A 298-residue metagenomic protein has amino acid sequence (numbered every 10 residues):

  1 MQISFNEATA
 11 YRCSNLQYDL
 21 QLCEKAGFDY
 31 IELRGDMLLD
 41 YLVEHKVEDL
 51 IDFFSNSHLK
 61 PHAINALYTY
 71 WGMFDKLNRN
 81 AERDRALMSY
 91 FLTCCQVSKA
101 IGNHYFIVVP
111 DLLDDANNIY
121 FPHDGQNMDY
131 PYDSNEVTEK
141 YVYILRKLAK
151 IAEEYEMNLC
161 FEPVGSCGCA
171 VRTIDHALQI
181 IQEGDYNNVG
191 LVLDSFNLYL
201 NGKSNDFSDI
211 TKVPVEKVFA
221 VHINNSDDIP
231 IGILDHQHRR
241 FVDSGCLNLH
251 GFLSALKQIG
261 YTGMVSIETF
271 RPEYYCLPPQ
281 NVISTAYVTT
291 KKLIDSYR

Functional and structural regions predicted by a protein language model:
M1-S4, T9, C13-G27, T93 (+5 more regions): Histidine-acidic metal/acid-base catalytic patches
S14-Q17, N56, D75-G190: Active-site acidic/histidine proton-transfer and metal-coordination neighborhood in alpha/beta enzyme cores
L22, A26-V43, N65-T69: N-terminal substrate-binding region of glycoside hydrolase catalytic domains
D29-Y30, K60, H104, N158 (+1 more regions): Residue-level detector of anion-binding/catalytic polar loops
E32, A63-N65, I107, C160 (+3 more regions): Conserved beta-strand positions in the central sheet of alpha/beta enzyme cores
E32-S55, L113-N117: Glycine-rich, proline-tolerant flexible connector loops at the mouths of alpha/beta enzymes
Y41-E48, M73, G232, C276-L277: Metal-dependent catalytic neighborhoods of phosphoester/phosphodiester hydrolases
L67-Y68, V109-D114, N224-D227: Short glycine-enriched loops at secondary-structure junctions
